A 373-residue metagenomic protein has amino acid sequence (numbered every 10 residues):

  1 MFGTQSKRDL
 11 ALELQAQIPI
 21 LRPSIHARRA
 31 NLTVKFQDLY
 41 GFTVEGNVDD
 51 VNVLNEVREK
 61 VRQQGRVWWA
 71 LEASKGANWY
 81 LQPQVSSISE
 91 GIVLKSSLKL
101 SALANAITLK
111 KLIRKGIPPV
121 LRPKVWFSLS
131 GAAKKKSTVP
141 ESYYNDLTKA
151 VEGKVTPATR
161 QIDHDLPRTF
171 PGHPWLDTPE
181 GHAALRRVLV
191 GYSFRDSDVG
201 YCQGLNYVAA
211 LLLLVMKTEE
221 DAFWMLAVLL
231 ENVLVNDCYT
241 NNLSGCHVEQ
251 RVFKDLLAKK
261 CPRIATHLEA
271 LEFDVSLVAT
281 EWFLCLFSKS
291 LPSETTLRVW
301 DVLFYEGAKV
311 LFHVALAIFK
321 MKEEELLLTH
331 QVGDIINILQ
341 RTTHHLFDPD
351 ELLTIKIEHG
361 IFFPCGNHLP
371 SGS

Functional and structural regions predicted by a protein language model:
M1-Y192, L213, G366-N367, S371-S373: N-terminal transition regions in large eukaryotic proteins
Q17, L112, S128, D165 (+12 more regions): Alpha-helical recognition domains of nuclear gene-regulatory proteins
K60-Q63, W68-L71, Y80-L81, S101-L103 (+5 more regions): Extended, Lys/Glu/Leu-rich amphipathic alpha-helical scaffolds
R122, F127-K134, N145, Y207-V208 (+2 more regions): Amphipathic alpha-helical scaffolding segments
F170-T178, L189-D196, A209, Q250 (+3 more regions): Active-site-adjacent structural elements in folded domains
G204-Y207, L211, K217-M225: Classical protein tyrosine phosphatase
P292-R298, A308: Conserved tryptophan-centered aromatic signature that marks the ligand-binding surface of SH3 and related Trp-rich
